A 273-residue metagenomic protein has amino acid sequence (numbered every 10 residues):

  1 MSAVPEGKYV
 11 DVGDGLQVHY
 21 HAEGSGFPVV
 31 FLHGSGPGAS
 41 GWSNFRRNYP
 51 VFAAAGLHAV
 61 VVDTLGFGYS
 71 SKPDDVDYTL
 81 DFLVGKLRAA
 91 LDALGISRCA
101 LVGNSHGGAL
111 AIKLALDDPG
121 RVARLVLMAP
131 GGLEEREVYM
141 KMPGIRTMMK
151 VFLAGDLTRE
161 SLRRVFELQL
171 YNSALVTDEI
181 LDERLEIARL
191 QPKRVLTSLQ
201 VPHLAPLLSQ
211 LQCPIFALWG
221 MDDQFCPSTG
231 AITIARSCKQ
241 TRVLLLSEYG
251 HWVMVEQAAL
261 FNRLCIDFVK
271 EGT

Functional and structural regions predicted by a protein language model:
G13-Y69: Conserved HGGG/HGGXW glycine-rich cap/lid loop of the alpha/beta-hydrolase fold
H21, Y49, A54, V61-V102 (+1 more regions): Active-site loop/oxyanion-hole signature of alpha/beta-hydrolase fold enzymes
G103, G107, A111: Gly/Ala-rich beta-loop-alpha elbow adjacent to hydrolase catalytic centers
I112-L116, A123-G155: Flexible "cap/lid" loop of the alpha/beta hydrolase fold
E160-R164, I180-Q210: Hydrophobic, aromatic-rich cap/lid helix
L211, A217-W219: Short beta-strand/loop motif that positions the catalytic acidic residue of the alpha/beta-hydrolase fold
D222-C226: Acidic catalytic loop of the alpha/beta-hydrolase fold
T241-T273: Catalytic active-site module of serine/aspartate enzymes centered on a nucleophile-bearing elbow/loop
